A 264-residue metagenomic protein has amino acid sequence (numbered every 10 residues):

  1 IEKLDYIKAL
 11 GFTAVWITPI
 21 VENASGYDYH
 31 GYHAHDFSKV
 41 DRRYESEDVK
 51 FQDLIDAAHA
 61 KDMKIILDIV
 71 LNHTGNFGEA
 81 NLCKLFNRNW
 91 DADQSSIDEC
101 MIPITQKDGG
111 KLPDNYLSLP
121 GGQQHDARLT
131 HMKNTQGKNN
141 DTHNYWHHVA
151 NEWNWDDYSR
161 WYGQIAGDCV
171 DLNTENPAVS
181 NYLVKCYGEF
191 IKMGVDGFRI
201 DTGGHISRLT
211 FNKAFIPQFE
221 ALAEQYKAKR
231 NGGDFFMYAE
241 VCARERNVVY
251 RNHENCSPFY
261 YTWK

Functional and structural regions predicted by a protein language model:
I1-K64, N72-T74, E79-A80, D114 (+2 more regions): N-terminal structural segment of carbohydrate-active enzymes
I1-Y6, T174-M193: Short, acidic/polar
W16, I66, F236-Y238: A structural signal for isolated positions on well-ordered beta-strands in alpha/beta enzyme cores
G26-S38, N72-D156, P217, N252-T262: Aromatic- and acidic-residue-enriched segments that line the glycan-binding/catalytic groove of carbohydrate-active
E47, F51, N176-L183, F211-N212: Aromatic/hydrophobic pocket-lining residues that form the small-molecule binding cavity in soluble enzyme cores
I55, H59-D62, H73, K84-F86 (+3 more regions): Active-site-proximal helices and loops of the catalytic beta/alpha 8
V170-N176, R199-G204: Active-site rim elements
